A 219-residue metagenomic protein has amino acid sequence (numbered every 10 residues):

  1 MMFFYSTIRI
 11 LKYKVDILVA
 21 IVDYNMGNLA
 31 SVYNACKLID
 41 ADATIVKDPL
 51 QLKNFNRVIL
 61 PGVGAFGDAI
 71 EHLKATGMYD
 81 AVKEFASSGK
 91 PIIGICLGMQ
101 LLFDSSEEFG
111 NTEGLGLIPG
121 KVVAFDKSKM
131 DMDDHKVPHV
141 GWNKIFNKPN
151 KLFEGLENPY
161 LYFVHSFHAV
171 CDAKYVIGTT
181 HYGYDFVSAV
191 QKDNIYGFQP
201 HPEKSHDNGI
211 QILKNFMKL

Functional and structural regions predicted by a protein language model:
M1-I17: N-terminal amphipathic/basic-hydrophobic helices that include classical n-h-c signal peptides and signal-anchor
L18, A43-N54: Short acidic low-complexity segments
V19-I39, E203-K204: N-terminal beta1-alpha1 ligand-phosphate binding loop
N54-L60: Short acidic/histidine-rich motifs immediately flanking catalytic phosphotransfer sites in two-component signaling
G64-H139: Cysteine-nucleophile active-site neighborhood
S106-Y184: Pocket-forming structural segment of enzyme catalytic cores
Y184-Q191: Short, surface-exposed beta-strand/loop micro-motifs that present aromatic residues
F198-L219: Acyltransferase
